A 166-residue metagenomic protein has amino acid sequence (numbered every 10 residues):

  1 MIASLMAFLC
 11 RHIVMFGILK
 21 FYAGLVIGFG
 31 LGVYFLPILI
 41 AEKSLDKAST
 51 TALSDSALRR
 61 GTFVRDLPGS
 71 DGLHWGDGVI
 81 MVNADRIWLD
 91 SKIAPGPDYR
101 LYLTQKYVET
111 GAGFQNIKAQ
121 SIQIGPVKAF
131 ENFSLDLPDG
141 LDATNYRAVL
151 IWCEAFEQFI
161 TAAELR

Functional and structural regions predicted by a protein language model:
M1-M15: N-terminal Lys/Arg-rich, disordered targeting/topogenic segments
G17-L36: Hydrophobic membrane-insertion alpha-helices, especially the h-region of bacterial N-terminal signal peptides
F35-A84, G113-A119: Transition segment at domain starts
D77-D98: Short, surface-exposed binding/anchoring microloops in extracellular/periplasmic proteins
D85, K92-A94, T104-Y107, E154-F156: Solvent-exposed coil/turn segments that connect beta secondary-structure elements in extracytoplasmic/periplasmic
R100-Y102: Beta-strand signatures of extracellular beta-sandwich domains
G111-D139: An anionic, turn-rich surface loop/hairpin at beta-sheet edges that serves as a generic interaction/coordination patch
P138-E164: Short, exposed beta-strand-loop hairpins at the edges of beta-sheets in extracellular/periplasmic proteins
